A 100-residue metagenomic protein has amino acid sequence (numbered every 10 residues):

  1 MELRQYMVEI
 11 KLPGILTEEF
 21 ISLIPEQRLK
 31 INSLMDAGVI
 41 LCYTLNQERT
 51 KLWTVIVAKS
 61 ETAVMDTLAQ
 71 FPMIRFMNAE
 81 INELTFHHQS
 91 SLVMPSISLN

Functional and structural regions predicted by a protein language model:
M1-N100: Conserved, structured core segments of small domains
